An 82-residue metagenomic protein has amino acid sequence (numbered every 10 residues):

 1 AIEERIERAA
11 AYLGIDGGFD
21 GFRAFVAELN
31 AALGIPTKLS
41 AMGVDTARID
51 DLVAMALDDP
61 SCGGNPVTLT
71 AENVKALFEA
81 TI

Functional and structural regions predicted by a protein language model:
A1-R48: Gly/Pro-rich interdomain helix-loop hinge
D45-I82: Short, amphipathic C-terminal "tail helix"
